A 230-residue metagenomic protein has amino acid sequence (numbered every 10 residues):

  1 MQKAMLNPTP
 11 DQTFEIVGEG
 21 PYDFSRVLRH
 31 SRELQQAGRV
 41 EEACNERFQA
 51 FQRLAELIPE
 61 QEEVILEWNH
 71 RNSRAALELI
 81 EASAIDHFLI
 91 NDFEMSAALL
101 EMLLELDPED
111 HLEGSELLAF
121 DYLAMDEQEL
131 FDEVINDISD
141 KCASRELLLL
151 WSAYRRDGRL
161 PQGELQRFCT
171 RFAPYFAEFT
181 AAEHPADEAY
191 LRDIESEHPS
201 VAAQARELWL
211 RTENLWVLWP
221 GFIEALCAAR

Functional and structural regions predicted by a protein language model:
M1-D23, H30-Q35, A229-R230: Extreme N-terminal leader/anchor segments
P8, L28-R29, E33-Q36, F88 (+2 more regions): Specific register positions within alpha-helical solenoid repeats of the TPR/Sel1-like families, i.e., one
P10-V17, C44-A50, F93-E101, E127-S139 (+2 more regions): Alpha-helical repeat scaffolds
G20, L54-Q61, L106-D107, I138-C142 (+2 more regions): Alpha-helical junction/boundary sensor with strong preference for TPR arrays
F24, H30-S31, A43, S83 (+1 more regions): Heptad-repeat amphipathic alpha-helical coiled-coil interaction surface used for oligomerization/assembly
L34-N45, A84-N91, R159-L160: Short coil/turn connectors between adjacent alpha-helices in alpha-solenoid helical repeat scaffolds
F48, L57-R156: Eukaryote-skewed repeat-based solenoidal scaffolds used as protein-protein interaction platforms, primarily
W151-R230: Long, ordered, amphipathic alpha-helical scaffolds
